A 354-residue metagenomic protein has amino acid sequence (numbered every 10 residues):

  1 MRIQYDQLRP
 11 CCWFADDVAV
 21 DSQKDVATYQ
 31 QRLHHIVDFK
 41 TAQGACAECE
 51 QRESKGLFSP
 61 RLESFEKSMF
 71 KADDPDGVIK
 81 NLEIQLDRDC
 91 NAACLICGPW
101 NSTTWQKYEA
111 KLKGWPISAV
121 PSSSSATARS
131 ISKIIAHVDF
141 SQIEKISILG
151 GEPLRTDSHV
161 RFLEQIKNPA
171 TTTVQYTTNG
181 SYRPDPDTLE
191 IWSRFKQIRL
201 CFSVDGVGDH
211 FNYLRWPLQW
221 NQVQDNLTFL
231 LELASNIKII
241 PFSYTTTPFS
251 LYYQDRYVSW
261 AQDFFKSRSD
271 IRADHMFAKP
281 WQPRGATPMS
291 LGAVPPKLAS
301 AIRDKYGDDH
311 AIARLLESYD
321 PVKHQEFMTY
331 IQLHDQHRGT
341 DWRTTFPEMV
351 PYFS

Functional and structural regions predicted by a protein language model:
M1-K67, K266, F277-S354: Accessory C-terminal segments flanking Radical SAM cores
R9, A47, N91, L95-G98: Cys/His/Pro-rich metal-binding microdomains
E50-R52, C97-T103: Detector for the c-type heme attachment site
S54-N81, C90-A92: Recognition helices and adjacent regulatory flanks at domain boundaries
I79-D89, W100-R129, S141-D157, P169-D185 (+3 more regions): Core AdoMet radical
S158-E164, P184-W192, Y253-D255: Distinct, well-ordered alpha-helical segments
L189-Q197, L231-A234, F265: Acidic (Asp/Glu)-rich catalytic clusters
P248-F264: Catalytic cores of alpha/beta
